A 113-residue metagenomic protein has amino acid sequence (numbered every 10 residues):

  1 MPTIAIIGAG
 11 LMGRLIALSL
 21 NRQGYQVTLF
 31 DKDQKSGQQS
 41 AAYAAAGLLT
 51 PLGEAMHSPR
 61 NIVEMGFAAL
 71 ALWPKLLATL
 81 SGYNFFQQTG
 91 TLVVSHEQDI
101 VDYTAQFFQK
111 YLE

Functional and structural regions predicted by a protein language model:
P2-L29: N-terminal Rossmann-like FAD-binding beta1-loop-alpha1 element of flavoenzymes
I6-L11, A44-A45, Q88: Short glycine/serine/threonine-biased micro-segments
A9, A42, I62, G66: Aromatic-acidic/polar surface patches that form glycan- and anion
G13, K35-S36, S58: Flexible, glycine-rich phosphate/dinucleotide-binding loops and adjacent beta-alpha linkers at cofactor/substrate
R14, Q39, V101: Loop/helix-junction capping segments adjacent to catalytic residues or to phosphate/diphosphate-binding pockets
S19, Q39-S40, Y83-F86: Short secondary-structure boundary/capping segments within folded domains
N21-Y43: Glycine-rich FAD pyrophosphate-binding loop
G47-E113: Dinucleotide-binding Rossmann-like beta1-alpha1 core, especially the glycine-rich loop that anchors the ADP
